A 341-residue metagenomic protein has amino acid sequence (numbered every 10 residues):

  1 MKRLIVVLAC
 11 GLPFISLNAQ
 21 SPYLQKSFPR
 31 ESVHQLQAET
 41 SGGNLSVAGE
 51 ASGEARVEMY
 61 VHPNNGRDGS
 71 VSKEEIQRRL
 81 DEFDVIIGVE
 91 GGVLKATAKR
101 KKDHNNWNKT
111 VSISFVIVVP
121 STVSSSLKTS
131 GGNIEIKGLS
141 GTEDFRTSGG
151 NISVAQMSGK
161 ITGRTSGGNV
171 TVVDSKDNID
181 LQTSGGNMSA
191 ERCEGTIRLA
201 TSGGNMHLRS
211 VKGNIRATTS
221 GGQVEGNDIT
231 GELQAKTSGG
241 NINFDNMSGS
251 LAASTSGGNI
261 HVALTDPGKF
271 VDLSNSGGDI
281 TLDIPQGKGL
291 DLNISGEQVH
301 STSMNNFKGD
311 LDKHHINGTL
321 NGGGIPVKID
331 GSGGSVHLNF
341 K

Functional and structural regions predicted by a protein language model:
M1-K341: Intrinsically disordered, low-complexity terminal regions
